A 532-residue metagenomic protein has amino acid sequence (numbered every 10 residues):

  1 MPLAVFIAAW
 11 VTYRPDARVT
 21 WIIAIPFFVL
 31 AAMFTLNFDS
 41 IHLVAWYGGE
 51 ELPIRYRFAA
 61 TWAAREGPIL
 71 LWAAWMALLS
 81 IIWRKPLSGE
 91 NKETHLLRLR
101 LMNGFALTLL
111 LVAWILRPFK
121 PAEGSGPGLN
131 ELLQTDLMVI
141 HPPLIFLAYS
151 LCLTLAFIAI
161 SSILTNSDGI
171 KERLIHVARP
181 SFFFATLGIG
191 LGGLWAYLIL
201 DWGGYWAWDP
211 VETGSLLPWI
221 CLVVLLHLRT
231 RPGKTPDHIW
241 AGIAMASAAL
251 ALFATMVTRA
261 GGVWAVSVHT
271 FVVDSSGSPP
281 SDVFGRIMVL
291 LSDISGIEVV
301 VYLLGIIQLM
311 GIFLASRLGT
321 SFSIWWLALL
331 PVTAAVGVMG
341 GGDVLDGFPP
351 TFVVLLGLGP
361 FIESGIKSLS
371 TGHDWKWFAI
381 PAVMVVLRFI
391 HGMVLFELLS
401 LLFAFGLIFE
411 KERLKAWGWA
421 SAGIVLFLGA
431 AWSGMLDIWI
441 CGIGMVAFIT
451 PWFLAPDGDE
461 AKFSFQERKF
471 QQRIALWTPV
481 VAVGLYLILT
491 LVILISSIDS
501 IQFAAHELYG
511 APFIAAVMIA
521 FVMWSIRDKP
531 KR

Functional and structural regions predicted by a protein language model:
M1-R532: Polytopic transmembrane helical bundles with strong interfacial aromatic enrichment
